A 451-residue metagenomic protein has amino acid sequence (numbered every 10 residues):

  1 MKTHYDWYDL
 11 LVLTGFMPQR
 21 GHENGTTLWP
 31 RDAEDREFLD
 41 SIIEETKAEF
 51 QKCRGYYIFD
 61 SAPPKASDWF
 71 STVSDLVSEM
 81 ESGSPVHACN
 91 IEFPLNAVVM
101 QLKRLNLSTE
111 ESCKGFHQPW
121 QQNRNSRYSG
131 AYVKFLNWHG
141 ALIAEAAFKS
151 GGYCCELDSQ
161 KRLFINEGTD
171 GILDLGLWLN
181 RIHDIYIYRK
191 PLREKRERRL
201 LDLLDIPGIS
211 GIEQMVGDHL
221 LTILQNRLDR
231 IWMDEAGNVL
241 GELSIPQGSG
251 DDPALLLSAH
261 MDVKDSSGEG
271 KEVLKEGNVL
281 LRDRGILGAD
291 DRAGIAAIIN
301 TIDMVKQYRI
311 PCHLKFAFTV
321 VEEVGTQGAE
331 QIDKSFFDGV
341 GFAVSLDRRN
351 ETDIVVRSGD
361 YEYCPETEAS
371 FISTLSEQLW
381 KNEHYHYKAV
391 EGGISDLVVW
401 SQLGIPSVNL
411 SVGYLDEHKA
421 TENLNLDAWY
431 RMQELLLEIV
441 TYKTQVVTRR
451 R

Functional and structural regions predicted by a protein language model:
K2-L13, D32-E45, E92-Q121, S129-G152: Short amphipathic alpha-helix segments
H4-W29, S71-H87, L175-G211, K419: N-terminal capping segment at the start of a domain
L28, C53-K65, P119-L136, D158-G171 (+1 more regions): A generic structural motif
P30-L39, I43-Q51, P64-K65, S82-P85 (+9 more regions): Acidic/histidine-rich catalytic neighborhood of metal-dependent amide-processing enzymes
I42-G55, A97, K103-K134, R199-D202 (+1 more regions): A non-catalytic alpha/beta surface segment that caps or lines the substrate-entry region of metallo-dependent hydrolase
M100, S108-E111, D360-V447: Active-site-adjacent substrate-binding region of metalloamidase/peptidase-like peptide-processing proteins
L142, K149-K195: Non-catalytic propeptide/linker segments at domain boundaries
E242-A289: Catalytic-core environment of secreted peptidases
